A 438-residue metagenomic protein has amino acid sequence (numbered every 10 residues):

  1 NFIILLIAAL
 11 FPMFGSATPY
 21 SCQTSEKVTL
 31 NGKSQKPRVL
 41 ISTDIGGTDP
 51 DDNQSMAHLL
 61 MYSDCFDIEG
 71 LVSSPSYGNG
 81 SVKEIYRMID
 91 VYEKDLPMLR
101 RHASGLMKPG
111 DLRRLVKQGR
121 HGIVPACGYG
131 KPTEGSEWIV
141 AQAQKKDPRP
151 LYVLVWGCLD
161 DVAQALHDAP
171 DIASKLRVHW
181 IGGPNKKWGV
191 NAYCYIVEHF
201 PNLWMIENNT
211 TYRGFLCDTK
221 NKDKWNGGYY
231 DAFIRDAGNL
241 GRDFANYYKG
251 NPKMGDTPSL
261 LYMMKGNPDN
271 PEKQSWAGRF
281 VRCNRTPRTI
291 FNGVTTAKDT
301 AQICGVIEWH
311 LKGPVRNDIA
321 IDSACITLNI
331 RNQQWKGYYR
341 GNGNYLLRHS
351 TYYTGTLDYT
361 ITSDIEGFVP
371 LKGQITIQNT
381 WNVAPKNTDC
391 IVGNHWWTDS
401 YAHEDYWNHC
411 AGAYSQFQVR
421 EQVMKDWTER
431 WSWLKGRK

Functional and structural regions predicted by a protein language model:
N1-E26: Bacterial Sec-dependent N-terminal signal peptides
Y20-K438: N-terminal acidic, glycine/proline-rich low-complexity segments
